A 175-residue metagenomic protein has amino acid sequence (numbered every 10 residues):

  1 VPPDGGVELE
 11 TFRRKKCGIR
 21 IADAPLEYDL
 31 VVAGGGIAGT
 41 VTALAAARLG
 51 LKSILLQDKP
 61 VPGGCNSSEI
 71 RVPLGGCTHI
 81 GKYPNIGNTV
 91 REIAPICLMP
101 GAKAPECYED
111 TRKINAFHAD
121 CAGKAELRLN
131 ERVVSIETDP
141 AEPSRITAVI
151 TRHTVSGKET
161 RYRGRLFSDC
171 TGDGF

Functional and structural regions predicted by a protein language model:
V1-D29: Extreme N-terminal leader/targeting segments of oxidoreductases
V1-G6, I19, A45, L51-K52 (+1 more regions): Conserved N-terminal/central alpha/beta ligand/cofactor-binding core
L26-Y28, S156-L166: Core beta-strand elements of the Rossmann-like FAD/NAD(P) dinucleotide-binding domain in flavoenzyme oxidoreductases
L30-I54: N-terminal Rossmann-like FAD-binding beta1-loop-alpha1 element of flavoenzymes
A33, Y162-G172: Short hydrophobic core segments
G39, G157, G174-F175: Glycine-rich nucleotide phosphate-binding loop and flanking beta-alpha elements of Rossmann-like dinucleotide-binding
P60, T171-F175: A generic secondary-structure signal for well-formed alpha-helical elements
E137-T160: Conserved beta-strand-loop-beta-strand element in the redox core of flavoprotein oxidoreductases
